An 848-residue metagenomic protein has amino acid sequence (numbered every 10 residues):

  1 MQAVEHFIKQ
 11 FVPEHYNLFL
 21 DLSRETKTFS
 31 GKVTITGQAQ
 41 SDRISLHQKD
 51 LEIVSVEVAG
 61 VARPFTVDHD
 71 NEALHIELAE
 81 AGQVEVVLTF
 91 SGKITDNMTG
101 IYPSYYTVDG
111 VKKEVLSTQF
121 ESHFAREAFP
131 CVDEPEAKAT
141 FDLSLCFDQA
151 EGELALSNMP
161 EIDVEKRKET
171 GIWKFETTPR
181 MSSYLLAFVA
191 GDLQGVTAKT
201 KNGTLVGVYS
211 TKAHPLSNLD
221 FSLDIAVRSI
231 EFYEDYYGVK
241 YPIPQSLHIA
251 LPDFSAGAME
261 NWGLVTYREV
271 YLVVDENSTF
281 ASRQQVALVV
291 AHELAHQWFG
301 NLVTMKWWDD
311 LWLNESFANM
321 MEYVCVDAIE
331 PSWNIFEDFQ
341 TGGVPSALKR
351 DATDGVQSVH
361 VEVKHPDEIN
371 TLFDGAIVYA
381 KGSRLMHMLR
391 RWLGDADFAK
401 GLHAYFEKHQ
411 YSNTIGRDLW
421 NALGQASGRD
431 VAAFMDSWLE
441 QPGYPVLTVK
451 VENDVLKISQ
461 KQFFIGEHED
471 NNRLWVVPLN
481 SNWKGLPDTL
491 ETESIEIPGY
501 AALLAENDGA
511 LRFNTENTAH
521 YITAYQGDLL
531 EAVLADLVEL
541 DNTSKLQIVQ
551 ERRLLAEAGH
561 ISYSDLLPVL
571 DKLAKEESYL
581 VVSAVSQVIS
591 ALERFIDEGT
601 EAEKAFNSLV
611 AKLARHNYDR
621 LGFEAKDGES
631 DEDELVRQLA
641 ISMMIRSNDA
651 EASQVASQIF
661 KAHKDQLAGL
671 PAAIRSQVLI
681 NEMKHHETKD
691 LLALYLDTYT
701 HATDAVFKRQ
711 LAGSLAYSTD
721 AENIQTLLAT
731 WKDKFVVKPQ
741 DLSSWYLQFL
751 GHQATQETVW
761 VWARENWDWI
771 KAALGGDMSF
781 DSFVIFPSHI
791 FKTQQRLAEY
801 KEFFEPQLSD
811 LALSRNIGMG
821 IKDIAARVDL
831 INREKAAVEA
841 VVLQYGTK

Functional and structural regions predicted by a protein language model:
M1-P244, A347, V359, H365 (+13 more regions): Acidic/His-enriched low-complexity segments
E25-K27, P135, A256-A258, T703-D704: Short glycine/serine/proline-enriched coil/turn segments at secondary-structure junctions
Q48, V290, L715: Small/polar loops that bind or transfer phosphate-bearing groups
E72-L74, W262, R675-L679: Short glycine-rich loop/turn motifs
K93, Y106-S122, D133, Q149-L154 (+7 more regions): Extended hydrophobic/aromatic-rich secondary-structure runs
V115, F175, V208-E469, A591 (+4 more regions): Hydrophobic alpha-helical and helix-loop surface patches within well-folded domains that function as non-catalytic
S144-C146, S210, A295, E362-P366 (+4 more regions): Non-catalytic accessory/interaction domains
